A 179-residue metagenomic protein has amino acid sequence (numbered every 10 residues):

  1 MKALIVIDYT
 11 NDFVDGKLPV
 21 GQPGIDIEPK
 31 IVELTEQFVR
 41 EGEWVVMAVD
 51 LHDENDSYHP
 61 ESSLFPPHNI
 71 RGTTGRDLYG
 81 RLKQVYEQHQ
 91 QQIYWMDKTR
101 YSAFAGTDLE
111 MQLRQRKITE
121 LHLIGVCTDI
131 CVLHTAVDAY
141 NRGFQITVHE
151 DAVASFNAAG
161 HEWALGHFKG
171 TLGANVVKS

Functional and structural regions predicted by a protein language model:
K2-A3, K30-E41, P66-S179: Active-site-adjacent betaalpha module
A3-T10: Acidic-leg catalytic submotif of subtilisin-like serine proteases
I7, V49, E150: Active-site flanking residues adjacent to catalytic metal/cofactor-binding acidic residues
T10-G16: Short acidic, Gly/Ser-rich segments with clustered Asp/Glu that frequently serve as metal-coordination loops in enzyme
N11, D53, A154: Short, glycine/acidic-enriched loop or turn micro-motifs at the edges of active sites
K17-D50: A short alpha/beta connector and helix-capping loop motif
K17-G24, S63-N69, T99: Short glycine-enriched, charge-decorated loop/helix-capping segments at active-site entrances that position
V49-P66: Early exported N-terminus immediately downstream of N-terminal targeting peptides
